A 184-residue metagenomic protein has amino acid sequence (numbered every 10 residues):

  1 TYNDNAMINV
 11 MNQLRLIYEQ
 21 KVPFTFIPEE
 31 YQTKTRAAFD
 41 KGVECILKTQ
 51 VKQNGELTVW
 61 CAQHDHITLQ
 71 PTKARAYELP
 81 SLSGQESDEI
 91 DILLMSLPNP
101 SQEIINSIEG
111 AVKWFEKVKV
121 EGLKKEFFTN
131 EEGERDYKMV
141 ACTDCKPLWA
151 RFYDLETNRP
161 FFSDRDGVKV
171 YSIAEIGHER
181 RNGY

Functional and structural regions predicted by a protein language model:
T1-L14, E19-P23, I27: Solenoidal tandem-repeat scaffolds enriched in leucines and small polar residues
T1-M7, K73-E86, L97-P100: Solvent-exposed loop and edge beta-strand segments that line ligand/cofactor-binding and catalytic clefts
N3, M7, F26-I27, Y31-L57 (+1 more regions): Beta-propeller domains
L14, V43-I46, S87-L94, V112-F115: Short, structured motif recognition centered on aromatic/hydrophobic residues
R15-F24, A37, K41-E44, E116 (+1 more regions): Intrinsic disorder/low-complexity detector
Y18-D40, L97-E109: Structural helix-adjacent loops and short alpha-helical linkers that scaffold large soluble proteins
K52, E56, K113-Y184: CBM-like carbohydrate-recognition segments
N54-L79: Flexible internal linker/loop segments at domain or repeat junctions
